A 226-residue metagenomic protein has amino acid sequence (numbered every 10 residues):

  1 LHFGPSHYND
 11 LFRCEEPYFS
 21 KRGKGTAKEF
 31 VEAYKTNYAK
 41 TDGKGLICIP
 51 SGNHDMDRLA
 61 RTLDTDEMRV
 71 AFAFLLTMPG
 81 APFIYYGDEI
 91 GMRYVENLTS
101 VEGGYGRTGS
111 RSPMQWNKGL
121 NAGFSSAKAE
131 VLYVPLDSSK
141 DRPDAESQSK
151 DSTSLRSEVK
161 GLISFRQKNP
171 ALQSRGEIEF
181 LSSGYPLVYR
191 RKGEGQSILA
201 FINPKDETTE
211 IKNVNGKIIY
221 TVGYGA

Functional and structural regions predicted by a protein language model:
L1-H7, N215-Y220: Active-site regions of enzymes building and remodeling cell-envelope glycoconjugates
H2-R13, K21-A33, D42, P50-N53 (+1 more regions): Loop/helix patches that line or flank the sugar-binding groove of alpha-linked glycan CAZymes
K205-A226: C-terminal beta-sandwich/jelly-roll accessory domains of carbohydrate-active enzymes
